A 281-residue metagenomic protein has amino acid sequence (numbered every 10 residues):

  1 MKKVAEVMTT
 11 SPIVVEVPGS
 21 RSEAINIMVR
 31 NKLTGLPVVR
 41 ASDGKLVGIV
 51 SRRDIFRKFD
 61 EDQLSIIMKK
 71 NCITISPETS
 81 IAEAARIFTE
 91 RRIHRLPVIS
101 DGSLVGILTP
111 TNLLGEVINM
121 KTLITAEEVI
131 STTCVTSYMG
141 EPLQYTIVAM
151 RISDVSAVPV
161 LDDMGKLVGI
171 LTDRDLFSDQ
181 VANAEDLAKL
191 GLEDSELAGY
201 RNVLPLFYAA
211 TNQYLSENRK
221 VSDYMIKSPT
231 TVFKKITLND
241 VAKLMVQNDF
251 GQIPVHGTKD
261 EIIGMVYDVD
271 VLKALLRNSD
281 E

Functional and structural regions predicted by a protein language model:
M1-E281: Tandem CBS (Cystathionine beta-synthase) repeat/Bateman regulatory domains
